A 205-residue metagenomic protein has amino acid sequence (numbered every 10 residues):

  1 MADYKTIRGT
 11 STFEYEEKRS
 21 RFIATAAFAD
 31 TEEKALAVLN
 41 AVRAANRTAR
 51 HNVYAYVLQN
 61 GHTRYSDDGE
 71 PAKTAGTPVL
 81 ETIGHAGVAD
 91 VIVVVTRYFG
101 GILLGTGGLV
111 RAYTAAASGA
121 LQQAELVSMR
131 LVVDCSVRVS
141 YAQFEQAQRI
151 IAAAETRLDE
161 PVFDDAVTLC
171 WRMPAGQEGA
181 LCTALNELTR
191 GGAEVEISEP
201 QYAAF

Functional and structural regions predicted by a protein language model:
M1-T74, T183, E196-F205: C-terminal regulatory domains involved in ligand/effector binding and gene-expression control
G61, P71-V88, F163: Positively charged, aromatic-enriched nucleic acid-contacting surfaces
P78-Q123: Active-site beta-strand/loop microenvironment that shapes enzyme catalytic pockets
E125-Q143, L169-W171: Short glycine-/aliphatic-rich beta-strand segments at the starts of folded cytosolic domains
R138-T156: Short amphipathic alpha-helix segments
Q148-A153, A180-T189: Short amphipathic alpha-helices in soluble, non-transmembrane regions that often serve as interface/regulatory elements
L158-V162, T189-F205: Conserved short beta-strand edge segments in small beta-sheet-based binding/regulatory domains
W171-A180: Terminal, non-globular segments
